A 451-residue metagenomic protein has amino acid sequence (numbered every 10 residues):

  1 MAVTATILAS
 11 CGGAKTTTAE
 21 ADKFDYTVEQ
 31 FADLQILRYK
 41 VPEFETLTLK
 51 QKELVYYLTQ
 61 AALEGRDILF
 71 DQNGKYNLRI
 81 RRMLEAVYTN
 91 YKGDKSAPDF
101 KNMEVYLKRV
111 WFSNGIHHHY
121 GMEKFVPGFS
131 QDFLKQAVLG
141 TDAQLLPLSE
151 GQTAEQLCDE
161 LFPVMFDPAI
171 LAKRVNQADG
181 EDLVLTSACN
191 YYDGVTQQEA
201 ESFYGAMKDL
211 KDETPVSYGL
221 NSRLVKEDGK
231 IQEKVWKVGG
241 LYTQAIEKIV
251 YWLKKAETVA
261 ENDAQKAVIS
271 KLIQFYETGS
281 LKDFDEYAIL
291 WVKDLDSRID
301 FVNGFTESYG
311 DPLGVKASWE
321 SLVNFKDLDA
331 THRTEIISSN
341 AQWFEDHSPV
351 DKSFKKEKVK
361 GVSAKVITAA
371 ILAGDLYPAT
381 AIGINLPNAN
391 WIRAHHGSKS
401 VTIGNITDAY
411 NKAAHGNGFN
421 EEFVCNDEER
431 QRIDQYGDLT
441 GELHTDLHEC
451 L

Functional and structural regions predicted by a protein language model:
M1-A5: Sec-dependent N-terminal signal peptides
T6-S10: C-terminal motif of bacterial Sec signal peptides marking the signal peptidase cleavage site
G12-K15: Bacterial signal peptide processing site
A19-M83: N-terminal-proximal low-complexity accessory segments that begin disordered and transition into the first
K52, T59-E64, E85-T89, T258-E261 (+1 more regions): Sec-exported extracytoplasmic/periplasmic mature domains
L69-F70, K75-W111: Post-signal peptide N-terminal segment of secreted/secretory-pathway proteins
V105-G229, E233-I433, G437, G441: Contiguous, non-catalytic segments that form substrate-binding/exosite surfaces or channel walls
L439-L451: Short alpha-helix carrying the canonical HExxH Zn2+-binding catalytic motif
